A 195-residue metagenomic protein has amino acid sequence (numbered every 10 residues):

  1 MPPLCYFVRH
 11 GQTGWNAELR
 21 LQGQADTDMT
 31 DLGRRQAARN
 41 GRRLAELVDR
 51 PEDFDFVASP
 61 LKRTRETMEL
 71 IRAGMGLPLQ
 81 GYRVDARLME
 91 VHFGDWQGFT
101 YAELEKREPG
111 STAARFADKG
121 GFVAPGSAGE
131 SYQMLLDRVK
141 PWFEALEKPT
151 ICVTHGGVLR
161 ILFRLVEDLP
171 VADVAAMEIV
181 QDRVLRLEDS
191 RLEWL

Functional and structural regions predicted by a protein language model:
M1-Y6, D55: Extreme N-terminal starter segment of soluble prokaryotic enzymes
C5, E147-V153: Residue-level preference for the first positions of well-ordered beta-strands
H10, H155: Active-site glycine-centered loops adjacent to acidic/histidine catalytic or metal-binding residues that shape
Q12-L77, E130: Active-site-proximal alpha-helix that buttresses catalytic centers in soluble enzyme cores
G74-R138, A176, E188, L195: Phosphate-handling substructures
K140-K148, L187: Alpha-helix C-terminal capping segments
G156-R160: GST superfamily/GST-like fold recognition
V166, P170-L195: Domain-level recognition of soluble alpha/beta enzyme cores, biased toward histidine phosphatases/phosphomutases
